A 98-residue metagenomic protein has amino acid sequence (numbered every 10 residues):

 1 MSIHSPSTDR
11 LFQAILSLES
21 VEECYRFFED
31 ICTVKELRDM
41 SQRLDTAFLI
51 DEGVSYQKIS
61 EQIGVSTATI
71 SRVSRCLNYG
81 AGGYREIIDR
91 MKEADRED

Functional and structural regions predicted by a protein language model:
M1-L16: General nucleic-acid-binding
S7-L11, F27, D45, T69: A general alpha-helix detector
I15-E19, Y25, D98: Active-site anion-handling motifs in enzyme catalytic cores
E22-Q42: Short, Lys/Arg-enriched anionic-surface-contact patches
M40-V54: Short, amphipathic alpha-helical "recognition" segments used to contact nucleic acids or chromatin
G53-S60, G82: Short helix-capping/linker segments at secondary-structure and domain boundaries
K58-I63, I70: Short alpha-helical "recognition helix" segments of helix-turn-helix
T67-A94: C-terminal structural segments of small proteins and small subunits
